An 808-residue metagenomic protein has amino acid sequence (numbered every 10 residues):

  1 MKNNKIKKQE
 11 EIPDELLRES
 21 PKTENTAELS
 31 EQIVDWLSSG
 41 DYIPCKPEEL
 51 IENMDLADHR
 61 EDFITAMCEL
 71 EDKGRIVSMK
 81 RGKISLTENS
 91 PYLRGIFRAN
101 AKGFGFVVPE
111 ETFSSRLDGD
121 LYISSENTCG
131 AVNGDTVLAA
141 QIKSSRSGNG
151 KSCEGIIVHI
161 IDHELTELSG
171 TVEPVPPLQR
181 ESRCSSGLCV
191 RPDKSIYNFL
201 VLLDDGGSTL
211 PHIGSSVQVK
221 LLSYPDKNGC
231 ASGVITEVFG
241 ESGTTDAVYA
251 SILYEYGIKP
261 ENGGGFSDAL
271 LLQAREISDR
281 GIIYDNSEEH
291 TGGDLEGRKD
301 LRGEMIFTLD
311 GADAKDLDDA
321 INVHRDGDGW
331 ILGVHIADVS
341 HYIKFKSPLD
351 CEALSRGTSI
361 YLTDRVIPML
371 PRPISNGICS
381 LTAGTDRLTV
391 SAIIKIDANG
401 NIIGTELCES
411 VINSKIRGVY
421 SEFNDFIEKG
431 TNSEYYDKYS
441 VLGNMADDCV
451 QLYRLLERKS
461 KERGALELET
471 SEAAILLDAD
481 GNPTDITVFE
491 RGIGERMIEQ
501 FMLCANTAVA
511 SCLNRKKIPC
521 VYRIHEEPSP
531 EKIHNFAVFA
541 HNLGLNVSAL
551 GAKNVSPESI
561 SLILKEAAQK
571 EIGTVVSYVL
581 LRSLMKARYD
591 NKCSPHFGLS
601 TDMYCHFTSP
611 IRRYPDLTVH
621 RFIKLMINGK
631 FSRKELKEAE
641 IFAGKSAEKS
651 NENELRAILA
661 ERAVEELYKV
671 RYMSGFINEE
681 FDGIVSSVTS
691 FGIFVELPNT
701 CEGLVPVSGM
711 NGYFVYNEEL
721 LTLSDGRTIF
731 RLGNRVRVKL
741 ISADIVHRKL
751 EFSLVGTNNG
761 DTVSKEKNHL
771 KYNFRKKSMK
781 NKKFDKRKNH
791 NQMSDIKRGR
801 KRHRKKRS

Functional and structural regions predicted by a protein language model:
M1-E28, F714-L720, V755-S808: Acidic, low-complexity intrinsically disordered tails
K2-G333, S340-D386, N424-I427, R671 (+2 more regions): Charge-lined substrate channels and their catalytic hotspots, especially those that engage the 3′ end of RNA
E52, G206, I213, Q218 (+8 more regions): Electropositive polyanion-binding surfaces
F106-E110, Y122, C189-K194, F694-N699 (+2 more regions): Short, acidic/hydrophobic/Gly-rich beta-strand patch recurrent on exposed beta strands that often constitutes part
D135, P706-V755, G760, K765-K780: Intrinsically disordered, low-complexity linker and terminal regions at domain boundaries
A139, V219, V688, V738-L740: A generic structural signal for residues embedded in beta-strands
S169, T245-A250, G404-E406, F752 (+1 more regions): Short, charged, solvent-exposed linker or helix-capping segments at domain edges/interfaces that act as flexible hinges
F239, D313, E526, S742 (+1 more regions): Residues that form ligand- and interface-recognition hot spots within folded domains
